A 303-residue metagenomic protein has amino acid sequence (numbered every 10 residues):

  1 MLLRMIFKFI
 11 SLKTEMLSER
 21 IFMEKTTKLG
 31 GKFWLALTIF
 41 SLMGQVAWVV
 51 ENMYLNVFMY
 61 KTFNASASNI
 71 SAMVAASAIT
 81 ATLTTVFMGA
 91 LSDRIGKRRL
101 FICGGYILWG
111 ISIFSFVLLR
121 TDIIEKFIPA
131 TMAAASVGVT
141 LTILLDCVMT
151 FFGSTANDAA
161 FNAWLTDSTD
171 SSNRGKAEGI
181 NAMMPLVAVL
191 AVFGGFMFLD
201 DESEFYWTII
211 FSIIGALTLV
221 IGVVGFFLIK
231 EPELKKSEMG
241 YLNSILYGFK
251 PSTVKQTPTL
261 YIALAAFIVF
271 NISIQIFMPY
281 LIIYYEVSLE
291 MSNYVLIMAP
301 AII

Functional and structural regions predicted by a protein language model:
S18-G31, L234-A263: Juxtamembrane intracellular "pre-TM" segments in multi-pass secondary transporters
I21-A78, Y261-A266, F270-L289, L296-A299: Helix-loop boundary and gating motifs at the non-cytosolic
A81-T82, G175-M197: Glycine-rich segments within core transmembrane alpha-helices of 12-TM secondary carriers
T84-G96: Helix-to-loop junctions at the C-terminal end of transmembrane segments in multipass secondary transporters
R94-I107: Cytoplasmic membrane-interface "Motif A"-like loop-to-helix N-cap segments of 12-TM Major Facilitator Superfamily
R98, A133, F198-A216: A membrane-interface helix-boundary motif in multi-pass transporters
Y106-A135: C-terminal ends and interior cores of transmembrane alpha-helices in multi-pass membrane transporters/permeases
A216-K235: C-terminal membrane-cytosol helix-exit motif in multi-pass small-molecule transporters
